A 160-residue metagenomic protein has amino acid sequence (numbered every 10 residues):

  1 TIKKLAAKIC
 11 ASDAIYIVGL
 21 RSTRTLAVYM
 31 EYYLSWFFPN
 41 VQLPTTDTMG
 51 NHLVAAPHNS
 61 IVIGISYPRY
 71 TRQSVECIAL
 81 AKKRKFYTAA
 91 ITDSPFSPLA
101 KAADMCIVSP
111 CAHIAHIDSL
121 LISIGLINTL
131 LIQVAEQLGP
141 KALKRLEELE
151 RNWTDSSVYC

Functional and structural regions predicted by a protein language model:
T1-A11: A short, well-structured juxtamembrane/interface segment
C10-L138: Glycine-rich phosphate-binding loops that contact phosphosugars or nucleotide phosphates
P140-C160: A short, charged, Gly/Pro-tolerant segment at domain boundaries
